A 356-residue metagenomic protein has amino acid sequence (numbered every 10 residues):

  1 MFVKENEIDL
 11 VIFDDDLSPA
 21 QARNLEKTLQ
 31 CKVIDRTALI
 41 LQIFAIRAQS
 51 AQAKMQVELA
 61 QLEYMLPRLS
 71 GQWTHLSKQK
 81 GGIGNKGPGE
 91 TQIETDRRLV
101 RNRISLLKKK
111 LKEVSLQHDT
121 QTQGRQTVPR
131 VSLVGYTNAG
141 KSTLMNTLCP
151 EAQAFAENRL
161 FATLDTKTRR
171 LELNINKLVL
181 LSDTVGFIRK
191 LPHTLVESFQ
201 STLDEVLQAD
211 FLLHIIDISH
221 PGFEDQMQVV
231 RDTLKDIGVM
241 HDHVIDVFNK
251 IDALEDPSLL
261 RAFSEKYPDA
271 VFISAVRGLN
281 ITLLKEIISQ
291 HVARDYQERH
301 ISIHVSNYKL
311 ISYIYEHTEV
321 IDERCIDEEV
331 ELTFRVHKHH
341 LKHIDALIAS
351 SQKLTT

Functional and structural regions predicted by a protein language model:
M1-V131: Conserved P-loop NTPase architecture
V11, L62, V100, L144 (+6 more regions): Residue-level signature of catalytic and energy-coupling elements of molecular machines, predominantly ATP/GTP-dependent
D14-C31, I175-K177, F199-A270: Conserved C-terminal guanine-recognition region of P-loop GTPase G domains, centered on the G4
D16-P19, A38-L41, F161, V185-I188 (+5 more regions): Conserved nucleotide-binding/hydrolysis micro-motifs of P-loop NTPases
C31-G81, N85-P88, M240-I245, I251-H304 (+1 more regions): Canonical P-loop GTPase G-domain recognition
C31-T37, A156, E323-I326: Short hydrophobic/aromatic-enriched beta-strand-loop microsegments
H75-L207, F211: Conserved G1/Walker A P-loop phosphate-binding module
D295-T356: NTP-binding/hydrolysis catalytic cores, primarily Walker-type P-loop NTPases
